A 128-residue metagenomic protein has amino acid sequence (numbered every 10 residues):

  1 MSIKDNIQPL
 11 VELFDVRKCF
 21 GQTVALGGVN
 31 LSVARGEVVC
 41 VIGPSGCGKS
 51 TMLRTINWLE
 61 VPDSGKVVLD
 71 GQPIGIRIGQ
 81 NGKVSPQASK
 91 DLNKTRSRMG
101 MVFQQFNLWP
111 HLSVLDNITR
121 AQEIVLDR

Functional and structural regions predicted by a protein language model:
M1-R17: ABC-family P-loop ATPase nucleotide-binding domain
I42-P44: The feature captures the beta-strand-to-loop junction immediately N-terminal to the Walker
N57: Helix-to-loop junction immediately C-terminal to a conserved catalytic motif
K66-V68, Q72: ATP-binding/catalytic-site motifs of ATP-hydrolyzing domains
I74-G100, D127: ABC ATPase NBD coupling module
H111-A121: Short coil-to-helix segment of the ABC ATPase nucleotide-binding domain corresponding to the Q-loop/switch region
